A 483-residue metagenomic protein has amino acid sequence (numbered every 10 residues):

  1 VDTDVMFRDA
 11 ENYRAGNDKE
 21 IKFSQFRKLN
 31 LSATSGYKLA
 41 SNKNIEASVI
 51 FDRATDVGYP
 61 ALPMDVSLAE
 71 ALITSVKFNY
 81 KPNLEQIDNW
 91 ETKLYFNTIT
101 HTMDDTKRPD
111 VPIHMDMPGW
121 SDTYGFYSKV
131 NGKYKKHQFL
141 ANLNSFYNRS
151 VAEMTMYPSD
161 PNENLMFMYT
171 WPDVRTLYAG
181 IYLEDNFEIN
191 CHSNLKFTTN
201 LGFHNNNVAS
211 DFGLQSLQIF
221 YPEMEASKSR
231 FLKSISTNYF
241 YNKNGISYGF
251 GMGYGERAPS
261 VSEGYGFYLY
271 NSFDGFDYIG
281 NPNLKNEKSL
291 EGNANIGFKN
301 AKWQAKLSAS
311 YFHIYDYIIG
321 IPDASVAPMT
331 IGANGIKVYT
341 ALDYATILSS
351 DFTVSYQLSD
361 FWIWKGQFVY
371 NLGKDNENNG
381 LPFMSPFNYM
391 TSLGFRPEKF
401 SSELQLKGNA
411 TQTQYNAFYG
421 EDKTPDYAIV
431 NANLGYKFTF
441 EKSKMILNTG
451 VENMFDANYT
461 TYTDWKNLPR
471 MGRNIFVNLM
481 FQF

Functional and structural regions predicted by a protein language model:
V1-D2, E11, S41-I45, N83-W90 (+7 more regions): Repeated loop/turn-to-beta-strand initiation elements of outer-membrane beta-barrel proteins
F7-E11, F51-T55, F96-T100, Y134-K136 (+13 more regions): Transmembrane beta-strands of outer-membrane beta-barrel pores
A10-R14, D18, K22-K28, K38 (+3 more regions): Flexible loop and strand-edge segments within Gram-negative outer membrane beta-barrel domains
S75-F78, N238-F240, N295, M471-F483: Outer-membrane beta-barrel "beta-signal"
G119-K129, Y169-T170, V174, Y178-G180 (+4 more regions): Outer membrane beta-barrel strand-and-loop segments of large Gram-negative receptors, especially TonB-dependent
L140-K243, G251, A258, Y268-D274: Signature of Gram-negative outer-membrane beta-barrel scaffolds
E188-H192, G202-H204, K299, S310-I314 (+3 more regions): Gram-negative outer-membrane beta-barrel transporters
E256, H313-D316, G320, W364 (+2 more regions): C-terminal beta-signal and adjacent terminal beta-strands/loops of Gram-negative outer-membrane beta-barrel proteins
